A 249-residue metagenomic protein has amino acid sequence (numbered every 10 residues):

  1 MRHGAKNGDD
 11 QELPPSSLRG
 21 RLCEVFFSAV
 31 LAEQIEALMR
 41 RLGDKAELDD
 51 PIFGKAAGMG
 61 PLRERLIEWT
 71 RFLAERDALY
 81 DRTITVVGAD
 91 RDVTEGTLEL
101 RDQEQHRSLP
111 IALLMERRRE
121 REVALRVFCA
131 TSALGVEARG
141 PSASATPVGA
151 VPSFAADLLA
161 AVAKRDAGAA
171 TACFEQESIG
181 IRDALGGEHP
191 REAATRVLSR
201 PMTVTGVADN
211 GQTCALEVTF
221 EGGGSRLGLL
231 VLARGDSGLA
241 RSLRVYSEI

Functional and structural regions predicted by a protein language model:
R2-P15, I67-A150, F154, T195-I249: A beta-strand edge to alpha-helix "cap/lid" segment located at domain peripheries
G8-K45, V148-C173, E177: Short acidic-aromatic low-complexity motifs
I35-G88, A167-Q212: A solvent-exposed, acidic/Ser-Thr-rich amphipathic alpha-helical stretch
F53, A57, S142-G149, A161 (+1 more regions): A short glycine-/small-residue-rich loop at the edge of a beta-strand within enzyme catalytic domains
